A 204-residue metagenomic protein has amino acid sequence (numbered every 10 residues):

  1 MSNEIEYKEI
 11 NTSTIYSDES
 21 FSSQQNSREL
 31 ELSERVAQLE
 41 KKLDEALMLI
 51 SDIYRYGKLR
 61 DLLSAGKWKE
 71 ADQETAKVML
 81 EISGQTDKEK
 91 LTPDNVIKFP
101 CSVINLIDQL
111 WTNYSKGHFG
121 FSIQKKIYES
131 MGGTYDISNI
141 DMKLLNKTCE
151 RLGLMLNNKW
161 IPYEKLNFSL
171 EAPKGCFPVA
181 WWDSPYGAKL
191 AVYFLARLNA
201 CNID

Functional and structural regions predicted by a protein language model:
M1-Q24: Terminal, low-structure segments used for secretion/processing or early membrane engagement
E4, L30-D204: Surface-exposed peri-terminal alpha-helical interaction modules
D18-S22, E29, V36: Amphipathic alpha-helical coiled-coil segments with heptad-repeat character
